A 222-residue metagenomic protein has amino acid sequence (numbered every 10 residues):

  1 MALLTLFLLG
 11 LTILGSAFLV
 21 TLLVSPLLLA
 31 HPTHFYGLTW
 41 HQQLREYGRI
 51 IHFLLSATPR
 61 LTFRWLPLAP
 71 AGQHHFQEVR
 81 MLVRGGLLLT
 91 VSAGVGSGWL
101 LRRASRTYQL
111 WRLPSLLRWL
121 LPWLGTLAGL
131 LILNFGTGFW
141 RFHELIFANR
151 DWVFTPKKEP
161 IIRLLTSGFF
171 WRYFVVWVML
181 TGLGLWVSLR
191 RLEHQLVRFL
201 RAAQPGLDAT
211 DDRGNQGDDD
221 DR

Functional and structural regions predicted by a protein language model:
M1-T12, R112-L121: Alpha-helical transmembrane segments and their helix-start/interface "positive-inside/aromatic belt" motifs in integral
L4-T33: N-terminal signal-anchor transmembrane alpha helix
L9-V20, R84-S105, Y173-R198: Transmembrane alpha-helical segments in integral membrane proteins
A17-P26, L55, T126-R141: C-terminal TM-helix exit segments that contain a strictly Trp-centered aromatic cap at the helix terminus
H31-Q77, A148-K158, R163: Extracytosolic (periplasmic/ER-lumenal) interhelical loops and adjacent juxtamembrane/interface segments of multi-pass
T58-S92, F169-V178: Individual transmembrane alpha-helix segments
S97-G136, S188-L207: Juxtamembrane interface at the cytosolic side of transmembrane helices
L133-P156: Juxtamembrane non-transmembrane "cap" segments at the membrane-aqueous interface of multi-pass membrane proteins
